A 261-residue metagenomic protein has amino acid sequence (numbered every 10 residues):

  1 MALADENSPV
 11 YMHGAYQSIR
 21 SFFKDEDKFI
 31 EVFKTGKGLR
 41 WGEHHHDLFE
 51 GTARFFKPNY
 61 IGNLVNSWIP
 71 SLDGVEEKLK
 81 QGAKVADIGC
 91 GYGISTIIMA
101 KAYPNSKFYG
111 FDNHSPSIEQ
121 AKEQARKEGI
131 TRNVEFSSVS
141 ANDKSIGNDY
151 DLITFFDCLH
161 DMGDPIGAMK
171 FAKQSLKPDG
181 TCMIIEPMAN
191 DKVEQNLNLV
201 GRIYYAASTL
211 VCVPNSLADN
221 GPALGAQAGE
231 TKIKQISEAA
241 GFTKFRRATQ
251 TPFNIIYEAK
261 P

Functional and structural regions predicted by a protein language model:
M1-A83: Conserved Class I S-adenosyl-L-methionine-dependent methyltransferase catalytic core
K84-A86, T96-N142: Class I SAM-dependent methyltransferase SAM/SAH-binding core
G89-G93: Class I SAM-dependent methyltransferase "Motif I" SAM/SAH-binding loop
N142-I153: A short acidic, Gly/Pro-enriched loop at the edge of an enzyme's catalytic core that lines a small-molecule cofactor
D151-P165: A short SAM/SAH-binding and catalytic strip from SAM-dependent methyltransferases
I166-P178: A short glycine-rich, Lys/Arg-flanked "PGG" loop and its adjoining helix->strand segment in the class I
I185-A239: C-terminal alpha-helical "lid/dimerization" subdomain adjacent to the S-adenosyl-L-methionine
G241-P261: Core SAM-dependent methyltransferase catalytic element
